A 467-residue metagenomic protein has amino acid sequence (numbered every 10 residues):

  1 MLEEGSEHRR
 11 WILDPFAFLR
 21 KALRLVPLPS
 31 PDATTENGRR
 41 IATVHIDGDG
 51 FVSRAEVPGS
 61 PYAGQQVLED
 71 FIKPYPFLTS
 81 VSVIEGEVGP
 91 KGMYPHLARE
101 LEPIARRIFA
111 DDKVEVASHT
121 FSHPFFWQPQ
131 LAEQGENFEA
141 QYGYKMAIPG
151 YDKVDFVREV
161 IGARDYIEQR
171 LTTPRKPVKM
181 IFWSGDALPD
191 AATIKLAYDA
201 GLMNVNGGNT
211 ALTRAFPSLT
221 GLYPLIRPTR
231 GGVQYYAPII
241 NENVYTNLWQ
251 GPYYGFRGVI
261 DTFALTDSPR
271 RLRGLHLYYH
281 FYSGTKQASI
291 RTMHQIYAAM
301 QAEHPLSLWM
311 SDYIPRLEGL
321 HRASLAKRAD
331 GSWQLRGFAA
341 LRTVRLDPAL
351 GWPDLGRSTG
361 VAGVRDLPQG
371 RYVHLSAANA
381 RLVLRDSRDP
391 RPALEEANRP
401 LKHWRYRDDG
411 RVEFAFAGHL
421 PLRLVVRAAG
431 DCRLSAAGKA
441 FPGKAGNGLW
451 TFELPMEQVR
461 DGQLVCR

Functional and structural regions predicted by a protein language model:
M1-F77, S82-V83, Q287-E318, A380-R407 (+2 more regions): Extracellular ligand-binding/catalytic regions of CAZymes and related secreted enzymes and adhesion modules
R20-G38, V67-G89, K113, Q169-L171 (+2 more regions): C-terminal domain-boundary segment and adjacent tail
L25-P31, Q65-V67, H96-F109, A191 (+2 more regions): Alpha-helical scaffolding within the catalytic cores of extracellular/periplasmic polymer-degrading hydrolases
V26-P58, I72-P74, G150, V154-V157 (+4 more regions): Catalytic grooves of carbohydrate-active enzymes
P76-A192, A200-M203, G207-P217, L272 (+1 more regions): Metal-dependent polysaccharide deacetylase catalytic core of the NodB/CE4 family, i.e., the active-site-bearing domain
L131-E136, G221-Y223, R322-R328: Short, surface-exposed amphipathic charged segments that create phosphate/polyanion-binding patches used for binding
Y198-M203, G208-T210, P224-L248, D267-R270: Long, His/Glu/Asp-enriched segments that create or flank divalent metal/ion-associated functional microenvironments
H304-R467: Non-catalytic C-terminal accessory domains or segments of carbohydrate-active enzymes
